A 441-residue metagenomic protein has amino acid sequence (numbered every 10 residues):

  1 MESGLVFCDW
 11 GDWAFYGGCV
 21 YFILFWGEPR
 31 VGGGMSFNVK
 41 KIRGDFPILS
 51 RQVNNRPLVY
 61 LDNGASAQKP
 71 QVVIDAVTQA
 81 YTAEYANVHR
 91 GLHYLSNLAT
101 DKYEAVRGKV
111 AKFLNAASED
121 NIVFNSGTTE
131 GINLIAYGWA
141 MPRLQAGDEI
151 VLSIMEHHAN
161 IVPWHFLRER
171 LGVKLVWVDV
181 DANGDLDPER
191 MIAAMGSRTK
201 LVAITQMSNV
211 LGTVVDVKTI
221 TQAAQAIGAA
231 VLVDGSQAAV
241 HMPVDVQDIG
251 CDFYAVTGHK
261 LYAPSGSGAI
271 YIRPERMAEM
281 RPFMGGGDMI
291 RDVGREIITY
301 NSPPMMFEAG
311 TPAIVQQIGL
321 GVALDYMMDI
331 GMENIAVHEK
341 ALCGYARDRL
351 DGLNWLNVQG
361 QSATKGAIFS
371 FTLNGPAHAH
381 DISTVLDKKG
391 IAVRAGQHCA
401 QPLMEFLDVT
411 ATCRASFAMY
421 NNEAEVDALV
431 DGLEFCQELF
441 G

Functional and structural regions predicted by a protein language model:
C8, D12, V20-L24, G32-G441: Pyridoxal 5′-phosphate
